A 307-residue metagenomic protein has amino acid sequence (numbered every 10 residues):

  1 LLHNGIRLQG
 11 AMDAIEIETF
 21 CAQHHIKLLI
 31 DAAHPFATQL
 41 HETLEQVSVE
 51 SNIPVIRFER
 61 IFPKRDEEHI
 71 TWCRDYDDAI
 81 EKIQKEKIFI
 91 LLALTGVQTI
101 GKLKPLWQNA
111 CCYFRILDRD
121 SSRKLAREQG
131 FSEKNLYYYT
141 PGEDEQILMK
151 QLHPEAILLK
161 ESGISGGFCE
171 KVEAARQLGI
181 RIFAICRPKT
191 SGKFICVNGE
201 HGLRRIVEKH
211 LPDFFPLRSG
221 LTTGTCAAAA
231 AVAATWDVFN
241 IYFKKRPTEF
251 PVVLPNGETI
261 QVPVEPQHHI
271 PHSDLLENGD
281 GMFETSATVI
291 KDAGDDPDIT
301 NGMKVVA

Functional and structural regions predicted by a protein language model:
L1-M12, E67-I70, R123-G130, E258-P263: N-terminal beta-loop-helix "entrance" segment that forms/cooperates in small-molecule cofactor or anionic ligand
G5-C21, L136-D144: Glycine-rich, highly charged phosphate/nucleotide-binding loops
C21-H24, L28-A79: Glycine/small-residue-rich loop that forms an oxyanion/phosphate-binding "nest" at active or ligand-binding sites
K27-L28, I90, E155-A156: Structural motif
V49-V55, A110, Q177-R181: A short helix->loop->beta-strand "cap" motif at the edges of active sites that frequently abuts
V55-I56, R60-I61, C73-D75, A79 (+5 more regions): Conserved mixed alpha/beta catalytic, RNA-binding, or beta-rich assembly cores of soluble enzyme, regulatory
L152, E161-I164, F168, I182-P212: C-terminal functional extensions of proteins
F214-A307: Generic N-terminal targeting/processing segments that precede catalytic cores or assembly contacts
